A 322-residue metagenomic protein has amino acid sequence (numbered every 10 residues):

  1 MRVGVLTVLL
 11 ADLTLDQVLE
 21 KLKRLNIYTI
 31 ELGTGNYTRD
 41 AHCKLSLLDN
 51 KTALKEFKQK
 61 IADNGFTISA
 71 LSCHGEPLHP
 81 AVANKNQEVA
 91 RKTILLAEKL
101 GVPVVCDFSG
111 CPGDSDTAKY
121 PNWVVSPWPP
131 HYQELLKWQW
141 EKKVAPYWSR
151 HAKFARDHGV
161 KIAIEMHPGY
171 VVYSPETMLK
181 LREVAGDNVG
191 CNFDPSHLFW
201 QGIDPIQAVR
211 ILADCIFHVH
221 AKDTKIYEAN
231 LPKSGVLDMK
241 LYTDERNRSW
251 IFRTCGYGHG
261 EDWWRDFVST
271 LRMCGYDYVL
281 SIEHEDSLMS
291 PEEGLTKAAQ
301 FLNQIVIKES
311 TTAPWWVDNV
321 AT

Functional and structural regions predicted by a protein language model:
R2, I30, L71, L135-E141 (+2 more regions): Acidic/histidine-rich catalytic cores of soluble enzymes
V5, L22, I30, I61 (+8 more regions): Conserved, mostly hydrophobic/aromatic
L6-L10, G33-Y37, C73-E76, G110-P112 (+4 more regions): Active-site beta-loop-alpha junctions enriched in small/polar residues
D16-Q17, K21-R24, E56, K60-D63 (+3 more regions): Active-site acidic/histidine proton-transfer and metal-coordination neighborhood in alpha/beta enzyme cores
I27, A97, V102, I216 (+1 more regions): A structural motif
G33-K58, G110-D116: Glycine-rich, proline-tolerant flexible connector loops at the mouths of alpha/beta enzymes
L45-L48, S115-W128, L231-K240: Aromatic- and acidic-residue-enriched segments that line the glycan-binding/catalytic groove of carbohydrate-active
P291-T311: C-terminal helical cap(s) of enzyme catalytic domains, especially alpha/beta-barrels
